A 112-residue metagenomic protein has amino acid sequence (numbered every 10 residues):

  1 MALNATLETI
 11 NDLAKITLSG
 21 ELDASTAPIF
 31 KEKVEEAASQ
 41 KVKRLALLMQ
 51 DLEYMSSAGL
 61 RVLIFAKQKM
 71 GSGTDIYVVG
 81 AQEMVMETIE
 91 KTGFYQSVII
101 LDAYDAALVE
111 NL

Functional and structural regions predicted by a protein language model:
L3-E32, M49: STAS-typified acidic loop motif
A24-S97: Amphipathic alpha-helical interaction surfaces in cytosolic regulatory modules
I99-A103: Short acidic-hydrophobic, aromatic-tinged amphipathic segments that line or gate anion-handling sites
A106-A107: Short alpha-helical segment
E110-L112: Receiver (REC) domain switch/output surface
